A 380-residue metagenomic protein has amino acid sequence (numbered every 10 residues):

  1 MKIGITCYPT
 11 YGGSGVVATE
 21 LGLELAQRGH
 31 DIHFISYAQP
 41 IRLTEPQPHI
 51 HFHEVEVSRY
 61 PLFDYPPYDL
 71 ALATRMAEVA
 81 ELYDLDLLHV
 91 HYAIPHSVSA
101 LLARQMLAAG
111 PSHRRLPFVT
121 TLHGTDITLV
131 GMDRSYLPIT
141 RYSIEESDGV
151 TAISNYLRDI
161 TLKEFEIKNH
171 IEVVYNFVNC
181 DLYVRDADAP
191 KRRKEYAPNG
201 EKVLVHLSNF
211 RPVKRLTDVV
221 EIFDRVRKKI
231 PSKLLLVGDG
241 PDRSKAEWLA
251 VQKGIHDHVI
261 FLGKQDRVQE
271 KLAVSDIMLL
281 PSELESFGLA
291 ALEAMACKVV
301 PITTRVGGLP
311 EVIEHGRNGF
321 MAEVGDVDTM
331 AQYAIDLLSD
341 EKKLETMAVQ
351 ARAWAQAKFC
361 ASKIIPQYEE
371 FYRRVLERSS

Functional and structural regions predicted by a protein language model:
C7-Y11, L23-Y68: N-terminal strand-loop element at the rim of the active site of nucleotide-sugar-dependent glycosyltransferases
Y156, F177: Carbohydrate-associated surface elements
V184-P198: A short helix/loop element that forms part of the nucleotide-sugar donor recognition site in Leloir-type
N199-V205, L216, V220-F261, K343: A conserved nucleotide-sugar
K245, T329, D336, K343-K358 (+1 more regions): A short, well-ordered alpha-helix in the C-terminal region of glycosyltransferases
K264, E283: Aromatic "clamp/platform" in nucleotide-sugar-dependent glycosyltransferases that forms part of the donor/acceptor
V300-T303, I313: Short hydrophobic beta-strand element within catalytic cores of glycosyltransferases and related nucleotide-activated
H315-G316, F320-V327, D336-E341: Conserved acidic donor-binding segment of nucleotide-sugar-dependent glycosyltransferases
